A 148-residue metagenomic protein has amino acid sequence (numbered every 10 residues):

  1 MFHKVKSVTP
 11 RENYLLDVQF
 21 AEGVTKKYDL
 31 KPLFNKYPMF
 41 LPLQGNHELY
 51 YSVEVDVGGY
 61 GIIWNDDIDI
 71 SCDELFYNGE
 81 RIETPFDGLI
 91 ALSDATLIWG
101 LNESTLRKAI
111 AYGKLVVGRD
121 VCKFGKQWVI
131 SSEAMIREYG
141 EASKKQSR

Functional and structural regions predicted by a protein language model:
M1-Q127, S131-R148: Motif-centric detector for short Cys/His coordination patterns
